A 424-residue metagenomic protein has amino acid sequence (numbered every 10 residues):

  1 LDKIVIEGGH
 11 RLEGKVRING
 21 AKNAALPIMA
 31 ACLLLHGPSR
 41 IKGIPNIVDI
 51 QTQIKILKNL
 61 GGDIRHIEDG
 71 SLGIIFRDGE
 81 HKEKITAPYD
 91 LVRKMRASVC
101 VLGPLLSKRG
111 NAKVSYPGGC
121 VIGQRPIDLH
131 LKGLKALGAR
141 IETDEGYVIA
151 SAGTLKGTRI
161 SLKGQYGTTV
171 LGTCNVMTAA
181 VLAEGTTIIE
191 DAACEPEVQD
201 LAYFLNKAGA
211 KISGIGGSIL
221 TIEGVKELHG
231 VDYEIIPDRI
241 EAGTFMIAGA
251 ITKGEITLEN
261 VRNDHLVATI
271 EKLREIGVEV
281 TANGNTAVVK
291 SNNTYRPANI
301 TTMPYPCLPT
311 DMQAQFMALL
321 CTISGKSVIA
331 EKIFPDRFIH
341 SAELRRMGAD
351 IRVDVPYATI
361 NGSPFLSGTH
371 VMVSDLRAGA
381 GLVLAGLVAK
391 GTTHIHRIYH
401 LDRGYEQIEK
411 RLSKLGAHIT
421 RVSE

Functional and structural regions predicted by a protein language model:
L1-E424: Short, structured segments at the rim of ligand-binding sites
